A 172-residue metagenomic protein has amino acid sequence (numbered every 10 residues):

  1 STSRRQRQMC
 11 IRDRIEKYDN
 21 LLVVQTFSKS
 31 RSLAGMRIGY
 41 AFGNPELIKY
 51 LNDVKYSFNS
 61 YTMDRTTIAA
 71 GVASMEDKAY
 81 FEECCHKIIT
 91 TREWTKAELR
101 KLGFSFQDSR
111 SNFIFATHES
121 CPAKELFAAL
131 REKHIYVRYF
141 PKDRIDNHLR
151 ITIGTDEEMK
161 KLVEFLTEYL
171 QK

Functional and structural regions predicted by a protein language model:
S1-I11: Single conserved hydrophobic/aromatic residue that forms the stacking wall/gate of nucleotide- or nucleobase-binding
D13-K17: Catalytic-core regions built around general acid/base machinery
N20-R100, F104-Q107: PLP-dependent aminotransferase class I/II
G35, R110, R144-N147: Short acidic/glycine-enriched loop/turn segments that link adjacent beta-strands
D64, N112, K142-D143: Residue-level "edge-of-site" marker
I88-I89, A97-K133, L149, I153: Conserved PLP-binding catalytic core of the aspartate aminotransferase-like
A129-K133, R138, K142-K172: PLP-dependent enzyme catalytic core of the Aspartate aminotransferase-like
